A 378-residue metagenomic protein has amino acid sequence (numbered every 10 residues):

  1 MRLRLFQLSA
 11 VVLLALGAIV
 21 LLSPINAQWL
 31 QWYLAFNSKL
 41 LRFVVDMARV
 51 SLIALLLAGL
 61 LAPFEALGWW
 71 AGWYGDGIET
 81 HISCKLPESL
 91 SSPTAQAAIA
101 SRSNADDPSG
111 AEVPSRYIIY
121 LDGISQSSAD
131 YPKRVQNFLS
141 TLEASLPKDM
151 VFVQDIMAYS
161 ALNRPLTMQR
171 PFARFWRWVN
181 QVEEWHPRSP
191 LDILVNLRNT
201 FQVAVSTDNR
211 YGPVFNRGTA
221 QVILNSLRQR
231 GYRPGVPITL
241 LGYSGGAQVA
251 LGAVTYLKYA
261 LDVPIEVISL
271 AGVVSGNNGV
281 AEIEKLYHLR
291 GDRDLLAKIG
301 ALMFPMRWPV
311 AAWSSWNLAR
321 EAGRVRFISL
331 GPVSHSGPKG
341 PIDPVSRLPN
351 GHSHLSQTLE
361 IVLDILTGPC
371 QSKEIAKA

Functional and structural regions predicted by a protein language model:
M1-E112: Intrinsically disordered, low-complexity regulatory segments that flank or lie outside the structured catalytic cores
W29-M47, W69-P93, I119-P234, P344-L348 (+1 more regions): Active-site catalytic motif of lipid deacylating hydrolases and related acyltransferases
G110-I118, P234-V236: A short, charged/proline- and glycine-enriched loop that marks the coil->beta-strand transition at the N-terminal
L241-G246, A250: Gly/Ala-rich beta-loop-alpha elbow adjacent to hydrolase catalytic centers
T255-V263, G279-H288: Short, surface-exposed basic-aromatic patches at helix termini and helix-loop junctions that form
I268-S275, G291-L295: Active-site nucleophile loop of the alpha/beta-hydrolase fold
A281-A378: Lipolytic serine-hydrolase domain surface
